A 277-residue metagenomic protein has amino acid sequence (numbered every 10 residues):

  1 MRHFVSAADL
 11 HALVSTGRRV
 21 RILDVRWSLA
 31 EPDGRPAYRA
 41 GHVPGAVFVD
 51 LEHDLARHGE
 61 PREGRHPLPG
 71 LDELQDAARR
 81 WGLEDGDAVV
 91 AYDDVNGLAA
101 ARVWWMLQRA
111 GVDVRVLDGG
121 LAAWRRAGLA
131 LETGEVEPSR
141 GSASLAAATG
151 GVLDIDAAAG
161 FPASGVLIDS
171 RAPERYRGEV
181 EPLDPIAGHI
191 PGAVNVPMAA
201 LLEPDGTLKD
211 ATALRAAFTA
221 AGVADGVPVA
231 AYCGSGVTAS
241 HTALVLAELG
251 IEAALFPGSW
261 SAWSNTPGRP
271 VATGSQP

Functional and structural regions predicted by a protein language model:
M1-P36, L121-P185, Q276-P277: Flexible, polar/low-complexity N-terminal or interdomain linker segments that lie immediately upstream of folded
S28-G45, V49-R57, R65: N-terminal cap/recognition module
E52-H58, V136, G192-M198: Short, basic/glycine-rich phosphate-binding loops at helix/coil junctions that contact nucleotide phosphates
H58-D85, M198-P228: Helix-loop module immediately N-terminal to the HCX5R catalytic loop in PTP-like cysteine phosphatase domains
E63-P162, E179, S235-S261: Thiolate-centered catalytic microenvironments shared by cysteine-dependent enzyme domains
F161-A163, L167-A217: A mid-sequence, solvent-exposed acidic-amphipathic segment
E252-P277: Cysteine-dependent PTP/DSP-like catalytic domain, specifically the C-terminal lobe
